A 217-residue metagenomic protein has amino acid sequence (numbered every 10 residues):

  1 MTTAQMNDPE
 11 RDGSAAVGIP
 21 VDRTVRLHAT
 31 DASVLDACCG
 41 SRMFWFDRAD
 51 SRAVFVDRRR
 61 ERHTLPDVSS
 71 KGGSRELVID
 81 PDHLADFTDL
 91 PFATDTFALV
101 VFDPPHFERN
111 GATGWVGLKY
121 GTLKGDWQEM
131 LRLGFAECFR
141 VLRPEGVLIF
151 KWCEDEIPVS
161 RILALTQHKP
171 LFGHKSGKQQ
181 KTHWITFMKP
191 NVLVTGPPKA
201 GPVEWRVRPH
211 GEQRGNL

Functional and structural regions predicted by a protein language model:
M1-L217: Class I S-adenosyl-L-methionine-dependent methyltransferase catalytic core
